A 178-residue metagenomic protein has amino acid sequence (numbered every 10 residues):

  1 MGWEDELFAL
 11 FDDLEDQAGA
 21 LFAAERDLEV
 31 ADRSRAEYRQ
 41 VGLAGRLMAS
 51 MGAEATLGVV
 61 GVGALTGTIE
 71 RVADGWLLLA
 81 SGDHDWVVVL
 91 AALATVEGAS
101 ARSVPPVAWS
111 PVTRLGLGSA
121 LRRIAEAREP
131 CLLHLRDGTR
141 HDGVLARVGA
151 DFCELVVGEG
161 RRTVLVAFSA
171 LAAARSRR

Functional and structural regions predicted by a protein language model:
M1-T66, E70-R178: Short glycine-rich, low-complexity segments
